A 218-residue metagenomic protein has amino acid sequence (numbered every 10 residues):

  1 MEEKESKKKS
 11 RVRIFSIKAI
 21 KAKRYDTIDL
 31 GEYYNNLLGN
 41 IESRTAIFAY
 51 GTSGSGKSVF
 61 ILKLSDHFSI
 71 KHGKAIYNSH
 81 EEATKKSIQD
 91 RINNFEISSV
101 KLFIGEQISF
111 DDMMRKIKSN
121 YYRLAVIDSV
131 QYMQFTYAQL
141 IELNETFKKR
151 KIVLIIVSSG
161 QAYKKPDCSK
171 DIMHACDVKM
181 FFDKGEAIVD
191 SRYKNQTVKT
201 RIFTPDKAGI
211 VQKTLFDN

Functional and structural regions predicted by a protein language model:
M1-R24: Charged, amphipathic alpha-helical linker segments immediately N-terminal to NTP-binding catalytic cores
Y25-I41: Pre-Walker A adenine-sensing motif
N35-L38, E96-F103, D171-G185: Structural recognition of alpha->loop->beta junctions
N40-I41, H67-K71, F95-E96, K116-N120 (+2 more regions): Conserved catalytic network of the ASCE P-loop NTPase/AAA+ motor domain
E42-D112: Conserved P-loop
S55, A83-T84, V130-T136, Q161-K164: Short acidic, S/G/P-rich loop/turn micro-motifs used as interaction or catalytic elements
I104-V157: Phosphate-binding/switch loop-helix module in NTP-utilizing enzymes
V153-L154, S158-N218: Phosphate-binding/switch region of NTP-binding enzymes
